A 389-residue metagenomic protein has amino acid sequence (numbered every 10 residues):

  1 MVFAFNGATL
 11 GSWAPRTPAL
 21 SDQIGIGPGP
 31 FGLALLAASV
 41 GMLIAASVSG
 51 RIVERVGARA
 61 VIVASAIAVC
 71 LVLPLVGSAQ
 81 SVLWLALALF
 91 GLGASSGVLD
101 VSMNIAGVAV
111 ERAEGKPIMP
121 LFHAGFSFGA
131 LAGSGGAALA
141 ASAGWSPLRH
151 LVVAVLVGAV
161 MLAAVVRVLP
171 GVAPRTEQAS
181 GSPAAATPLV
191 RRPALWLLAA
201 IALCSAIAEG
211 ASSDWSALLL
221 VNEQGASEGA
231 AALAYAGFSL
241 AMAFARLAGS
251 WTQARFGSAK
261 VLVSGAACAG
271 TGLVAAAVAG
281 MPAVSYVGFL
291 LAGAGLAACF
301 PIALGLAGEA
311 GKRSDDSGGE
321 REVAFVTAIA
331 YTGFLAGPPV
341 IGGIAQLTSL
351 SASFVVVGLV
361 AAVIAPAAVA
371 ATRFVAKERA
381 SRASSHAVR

Functional and structural regions predicted by a protein language model:
A14-G29, D214-A230: Short amphipathic helix-loop junctions that connect adjacent transmembrane helices in Major Facilitator Superfamily/SLC
L20-S21, I52-V53, L139-G144, L220-V221 (+3 more regions): Interfacial helix-cap and linker-helix signal at transmembrane-aqueous boundaries of multi-pass secondary transporters
G25, G57, S78-L83, G225 (+1 more regions): Helix-breaking motifs and short loop linkers at transmembrane-helix boundaries and internal kinks in secondary membrane
L43-A58, A141, A245-S258, A345: Helix-to-loop junctions at the C-terminal end of transmembrane segments in multipass secondary transporters
I44-L83: Conserved MFS/SLC helix-loop-helix module at the cytosolic interface between two early adjacent transmembrane helices
L89-F126: Cytoplasmic helix-loop-helix junction between adjacent transmembrane helices in 12-TM secondary transporters
V98-R112, A297-S314: Intracellular juxtamembrane helix-capping segments at the cytosolic ends of symmetry-related transmembrane helices
F122-P170: Helix-loop-helix hairpin linking two adjacent transmembrane segments in secondary transporters
